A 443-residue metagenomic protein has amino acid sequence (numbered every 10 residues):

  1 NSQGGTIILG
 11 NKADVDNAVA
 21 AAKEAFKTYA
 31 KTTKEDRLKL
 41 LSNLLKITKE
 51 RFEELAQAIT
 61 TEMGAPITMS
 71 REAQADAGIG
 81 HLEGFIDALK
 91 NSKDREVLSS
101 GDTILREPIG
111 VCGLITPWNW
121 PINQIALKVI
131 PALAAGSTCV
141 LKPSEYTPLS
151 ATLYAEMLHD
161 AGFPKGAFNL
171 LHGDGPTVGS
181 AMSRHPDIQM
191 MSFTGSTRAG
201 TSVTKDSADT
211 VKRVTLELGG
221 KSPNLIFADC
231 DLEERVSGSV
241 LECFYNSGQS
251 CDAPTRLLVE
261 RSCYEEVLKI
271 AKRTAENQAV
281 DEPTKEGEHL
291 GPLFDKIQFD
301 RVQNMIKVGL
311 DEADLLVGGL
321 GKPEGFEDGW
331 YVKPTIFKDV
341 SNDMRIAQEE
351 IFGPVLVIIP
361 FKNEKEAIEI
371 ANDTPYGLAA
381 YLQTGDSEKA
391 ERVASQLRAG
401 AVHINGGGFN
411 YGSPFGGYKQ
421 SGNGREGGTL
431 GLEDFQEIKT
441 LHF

Functional and structural regions predicted by a protein language model:
N1, R37, I59, L82 (+9 more regions): Residue-level signal for inorganic ion chemistry
N1-Q57, T61, E233: Short, structured beta/alpha segment
S2-T6, I188, E324, D328-F443: Conserved C-terminal structural/oligomerization subdomain of aldehyde/semialdehyde dehydrogenase
Q3-G10, E24-K31, G78, L114 (+6 more regions): Short, well-ordered beta-strand elements within core beta-sheets of diverse protein domains
D14, T177-V178, E366: Short acidic active-site motifs
S42-E53, I67-S92: Long amphipathic alpha-helix in the N-terminal Rossmann-like dinucleotide-binding domain of NAD(P)-dependent
D94-E234, F361: Rossmann-like NAD(P) dinucleotide-binding subdomain of oxidoreductase/dehydrogenase enzymes
R198-S341, I404: ALDH superfamily catalytic-core signature
